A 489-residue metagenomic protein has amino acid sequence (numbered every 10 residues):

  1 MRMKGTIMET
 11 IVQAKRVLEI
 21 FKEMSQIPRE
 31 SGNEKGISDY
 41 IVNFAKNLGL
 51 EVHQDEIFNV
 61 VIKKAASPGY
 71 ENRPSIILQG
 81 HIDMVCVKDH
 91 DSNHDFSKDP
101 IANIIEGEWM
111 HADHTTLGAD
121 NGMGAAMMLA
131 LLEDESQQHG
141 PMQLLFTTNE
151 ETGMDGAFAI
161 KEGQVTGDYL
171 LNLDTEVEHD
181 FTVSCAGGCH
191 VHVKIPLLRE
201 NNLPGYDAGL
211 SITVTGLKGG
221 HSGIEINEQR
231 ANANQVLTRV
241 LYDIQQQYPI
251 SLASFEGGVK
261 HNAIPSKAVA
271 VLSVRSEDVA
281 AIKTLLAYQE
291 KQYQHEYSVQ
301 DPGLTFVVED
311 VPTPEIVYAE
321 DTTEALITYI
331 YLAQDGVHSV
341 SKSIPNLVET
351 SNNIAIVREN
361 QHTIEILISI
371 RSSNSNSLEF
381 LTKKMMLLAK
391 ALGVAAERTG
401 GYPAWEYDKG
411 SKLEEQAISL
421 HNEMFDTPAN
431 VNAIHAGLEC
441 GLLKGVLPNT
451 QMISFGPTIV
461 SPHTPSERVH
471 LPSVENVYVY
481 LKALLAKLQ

Functional and structural regions predicted by a protein language model:
E9-W109: Acidic/His- and Gly-rich active-site-bordering loop/insert found across diverse amide/peptide-bond hydrolases
A14-L18, K342-P345, E349-E365, S369 (+2 more regions): Zn-dependent metallopeptidase/amidohydrolase metal-coordination segment
Y70-T152, A157-D168, Y331-D335, V340-S341 (+2 more regions): Active-site metal-coordination/substrate-binding segment of hydrolases, especially metallo-dependent peptidases
I82-M84, L145-G153, T175-E178, K218 (+2 more regions): Acidic, glycine-rich active-site loops and adjacent beta-strand->loop/helix elements that engage anionic groups
E108-H111, E151-T152, F158-R371: Midchain, well-structured core segments that form catalytic/ion-binding scaffolds
G163, R230-Q247, S276-V279, A325-Y329 (+4 more regions): His/Asp/Glu-rich mid-to-C-terminal helical/loop segments that flank catalytic regions of hydrolases
E225-N227, N232-F255, A395, Y407-T450: Active-site-adjacent substrate-binding region of metalloamidase/peptidase-like peptide-processing proteins
L347-A436: Substrate-recognition/cap regions that form aromatic- and gly/pro-loop-enriched pockets for small-molecule ligands
